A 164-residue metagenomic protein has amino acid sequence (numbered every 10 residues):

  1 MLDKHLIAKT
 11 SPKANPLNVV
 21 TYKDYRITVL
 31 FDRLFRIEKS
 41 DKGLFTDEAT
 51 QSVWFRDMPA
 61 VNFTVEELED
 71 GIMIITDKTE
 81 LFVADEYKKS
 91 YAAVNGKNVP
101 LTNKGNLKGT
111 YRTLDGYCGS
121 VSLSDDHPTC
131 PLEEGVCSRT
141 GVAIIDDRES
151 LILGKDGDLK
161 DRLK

Functional and structural regions predicted by a protein language model:
M1-H5, I37-T50, P100-T102, L107-R112: Generic detector of short, locally flexible boundary/turn motifs and exposed helical patches
L2-A14: Short, Gly/Pro- and small/polar-rich lid/capping loops
I7-K9, W54-R56, G116-C118: Short Pro/Gly-enriched beta-strand edge/turn motifs at strand-loop
L17-N18: Targeting-peptide/extracellular-domain and disordered-appendage signature
L30-E69: A low-complexity, Ser/Thr/Gly/Pro-enriched, surface-exposed linker/loop concept that marks segments flanking
V65-K164: Catalytic and substrate-binding clefts that recognize carbohydrates or anionic sugar/phosphate headgroups
